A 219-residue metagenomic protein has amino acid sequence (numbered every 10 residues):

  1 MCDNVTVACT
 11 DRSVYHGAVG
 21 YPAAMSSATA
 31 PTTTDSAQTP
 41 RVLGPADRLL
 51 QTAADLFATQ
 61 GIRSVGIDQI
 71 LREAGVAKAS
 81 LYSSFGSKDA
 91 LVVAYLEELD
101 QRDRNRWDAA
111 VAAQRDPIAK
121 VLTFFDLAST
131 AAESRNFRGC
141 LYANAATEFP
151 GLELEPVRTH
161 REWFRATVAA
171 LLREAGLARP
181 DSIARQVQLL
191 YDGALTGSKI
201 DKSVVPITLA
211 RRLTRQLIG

Functional and structural regions predicted by a protein language model:
C2-Q60, S64-V76, A90: Basic, helix-initiating cap at the start of DNA-binding domains
L43-Q51, R63-S64, R72-G75, S83-D108 (+2 more regions): An amphipathic alpha-helix adjacent to DNA-recognition modules
T59-R63, R135, A175: Short coil/turn segments at alpha/beta junctions that flank glycine-rich nucleotide-binding fingerprints
A79: Key DNA-contact positions within bacterial/archaeal DNA-binding proteins
A94, N105-R138, A184-V187: Hydrophobic alpha-helical connector segments
R104, A119-L122, G151-A175, R185 (+1 more regions): Amphipathic alpha-helical packing segments from all-alpha helical-bundle domains
A131-S134, E148, Q188-V205, L217-G219: Amphipathic C-terminal alpha-helical segment
